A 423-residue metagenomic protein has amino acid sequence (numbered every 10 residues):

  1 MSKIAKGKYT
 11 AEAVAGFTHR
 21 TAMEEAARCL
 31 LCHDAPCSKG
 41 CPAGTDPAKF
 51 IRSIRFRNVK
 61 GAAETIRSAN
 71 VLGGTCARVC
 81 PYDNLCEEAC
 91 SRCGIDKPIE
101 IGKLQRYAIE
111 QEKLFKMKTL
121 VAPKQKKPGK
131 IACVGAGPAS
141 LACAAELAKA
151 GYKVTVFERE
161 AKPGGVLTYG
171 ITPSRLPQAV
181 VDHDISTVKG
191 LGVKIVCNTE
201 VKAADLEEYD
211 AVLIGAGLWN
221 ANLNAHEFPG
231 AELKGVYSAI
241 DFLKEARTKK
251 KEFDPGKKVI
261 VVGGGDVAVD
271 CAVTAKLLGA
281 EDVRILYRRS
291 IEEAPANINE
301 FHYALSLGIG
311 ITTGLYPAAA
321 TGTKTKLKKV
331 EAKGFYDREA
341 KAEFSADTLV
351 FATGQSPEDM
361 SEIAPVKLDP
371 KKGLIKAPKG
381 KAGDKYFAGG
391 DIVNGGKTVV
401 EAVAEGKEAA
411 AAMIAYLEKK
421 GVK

Functional and structural regions predicted by a protein language model:
G7-E25, D46-R78, I95-P123, A246: Ferredoxin-type iron-sulfur electron-transfer modules in oxidoreductases and energy-metabolism complexes
L31-F56, T75-A108, T155, R159-K162 (+1 more regions): Iron-sulfur cluster-binding cysteine motifs and their immediate structural context in ferredoxin-like electron-transfer
Q125, K130-V134, D182-A225, A318-K324 (+1 more regions): Feature captures the FAD/FMN-dependent oxidoreductase FAD-binding
I131-K153, A268-K276: N-terminal Rossmann-like FAD-binding beta1-loop-alpha1 element of flavoenzymes
K153-V156, E160-K194, A272-A318, V422-K423: Rossmann-like dinucleotide-binding cores of NAD(P)H-dependent redox enzymes
L206-A211, E339-T348: Core beta-strand elements of the Rossmann-like FAD/NAD(P) dinucleotide-binding domain in flavoenzyme oxidoreductases
E232-G256, F344, T348-T398: FAD-site-proximal beta/loop scaffold in flavoenzymes
C271, I392-K420: A conserved FAD-binding loop/helix module that cradles the flavin
